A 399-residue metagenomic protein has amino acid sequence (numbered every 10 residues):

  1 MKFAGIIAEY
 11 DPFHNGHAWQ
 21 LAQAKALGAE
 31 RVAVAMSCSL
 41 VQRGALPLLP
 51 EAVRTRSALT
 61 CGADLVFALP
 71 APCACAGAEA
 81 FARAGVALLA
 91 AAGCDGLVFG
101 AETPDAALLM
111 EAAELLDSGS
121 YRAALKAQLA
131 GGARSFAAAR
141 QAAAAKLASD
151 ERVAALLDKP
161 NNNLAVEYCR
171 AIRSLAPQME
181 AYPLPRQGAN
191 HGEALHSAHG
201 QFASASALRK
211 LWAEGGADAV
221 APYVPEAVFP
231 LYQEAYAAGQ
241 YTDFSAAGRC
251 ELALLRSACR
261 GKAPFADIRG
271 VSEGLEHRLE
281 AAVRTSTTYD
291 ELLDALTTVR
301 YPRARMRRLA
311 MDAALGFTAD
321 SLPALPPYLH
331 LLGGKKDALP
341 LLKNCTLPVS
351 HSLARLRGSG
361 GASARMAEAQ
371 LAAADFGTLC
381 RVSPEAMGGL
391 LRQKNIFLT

Functional and structural regions predicted by a protein language model:
M1-R54: N-terminal catalytic cores of NTP/NDP-binding nucleotidyl/phosphoryl-transfer enzymes
I7-A8, V41-Q42, A58, P72-C73 (+1 more regions): Short, contiguous strand/loop micro-motifs
K25, L59, V86-A90: Non-catalytic positions within long, well-ordered alpha-helices that form the structural scaffold/packing of enzyme
A26-A29, R56-T60, R140-Q141, E180-A181: Short hydrophobic/aromatic-rich motifs at helix boundaries and adjacent loops
R31-V32, L65, M179: Secondary-structure boundary/capping positions in well-ordered alpha/beta enzyme cores
T55-P70: A glycine-rich helix N-cap at a beta->alpha junction
A68-T399: Active-site cores that bind ATP or allylic diphosphates and position pyrophosphate for catalysis
